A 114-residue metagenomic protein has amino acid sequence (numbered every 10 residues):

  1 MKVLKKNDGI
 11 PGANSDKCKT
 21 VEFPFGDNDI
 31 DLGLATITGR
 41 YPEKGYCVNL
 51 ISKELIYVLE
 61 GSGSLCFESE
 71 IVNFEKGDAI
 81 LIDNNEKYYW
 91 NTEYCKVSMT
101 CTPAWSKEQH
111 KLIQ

Functional and structural regions predicted by a protein language model:
V3, I10, D29-D31, T92-Q114: Double-stranded beta-helix
L4-K5, S69-N85: Short acidic-glycine-tyrosine-enriched beta hairpin
I10-C47, S52, Q109-H110: A short glycine-rich, His/Asp/Glu-containing loop-to-beta-strand
P24, C47, I71-V72, Y89: Short secondary-structure boundary/capping segments
A35, I56, I80: Conserved GNAT-family N-acetyltransferase fold
R40, S62, N85, C95 (+1 more regions): Short loop segments at secondary-structure junctions
V48-K76, H110-I113: A short beta-strand-loop-beta hairpin characteristic of the jelly-roll/cupin
L65-C66, I82, K87-E93, M99: Short beta-strand His + acidic residue motifs that chelate non-heme Fe in jelly-roll/DSBH and cupin folds
